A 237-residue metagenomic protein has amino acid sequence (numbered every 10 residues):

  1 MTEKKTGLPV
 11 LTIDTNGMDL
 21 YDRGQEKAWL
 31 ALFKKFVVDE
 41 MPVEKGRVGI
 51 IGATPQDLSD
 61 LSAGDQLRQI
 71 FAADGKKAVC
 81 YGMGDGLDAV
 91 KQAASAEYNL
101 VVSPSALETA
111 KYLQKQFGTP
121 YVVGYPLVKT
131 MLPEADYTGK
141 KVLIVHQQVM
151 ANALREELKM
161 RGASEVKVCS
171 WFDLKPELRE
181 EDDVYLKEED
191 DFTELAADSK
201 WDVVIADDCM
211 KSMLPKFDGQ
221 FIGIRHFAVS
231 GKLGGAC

Functional and structural regions predicted by a protein language model:
M1-C237: An N-terminal assembly and electron-transfer interface module characteristic of large anaerobic redox and radical
